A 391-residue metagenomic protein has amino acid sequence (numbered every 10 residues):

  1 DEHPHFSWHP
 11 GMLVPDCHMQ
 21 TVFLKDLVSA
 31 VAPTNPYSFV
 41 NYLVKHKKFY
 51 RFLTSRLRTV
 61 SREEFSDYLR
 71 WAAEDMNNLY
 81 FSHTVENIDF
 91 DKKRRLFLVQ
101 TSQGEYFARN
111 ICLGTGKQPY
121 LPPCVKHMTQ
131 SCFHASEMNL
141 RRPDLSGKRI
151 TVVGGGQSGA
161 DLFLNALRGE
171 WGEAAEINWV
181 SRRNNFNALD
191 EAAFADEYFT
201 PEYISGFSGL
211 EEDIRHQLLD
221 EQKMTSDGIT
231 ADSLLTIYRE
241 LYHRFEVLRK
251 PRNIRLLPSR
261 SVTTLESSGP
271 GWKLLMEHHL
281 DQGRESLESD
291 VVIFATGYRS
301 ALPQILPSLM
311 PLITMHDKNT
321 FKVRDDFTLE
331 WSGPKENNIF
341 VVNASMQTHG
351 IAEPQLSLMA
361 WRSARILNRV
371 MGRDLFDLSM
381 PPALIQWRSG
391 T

Functional and structural regions predicted by a protein language model:
D1-P4, W8-G11, F52-Q157, D161-T391: Flavin (primarily FAD) cofactor-binding/catalytic cores of flavoenzymes
D1-S29: N-terminal low-complexity, Ser/Thr- and acidic-residue-enriched intrinsically disordered segments
V31-E63: A conserved beta-strand/loop capping segment in the N-terminal third of enzymes that catalyze redox or closely related
